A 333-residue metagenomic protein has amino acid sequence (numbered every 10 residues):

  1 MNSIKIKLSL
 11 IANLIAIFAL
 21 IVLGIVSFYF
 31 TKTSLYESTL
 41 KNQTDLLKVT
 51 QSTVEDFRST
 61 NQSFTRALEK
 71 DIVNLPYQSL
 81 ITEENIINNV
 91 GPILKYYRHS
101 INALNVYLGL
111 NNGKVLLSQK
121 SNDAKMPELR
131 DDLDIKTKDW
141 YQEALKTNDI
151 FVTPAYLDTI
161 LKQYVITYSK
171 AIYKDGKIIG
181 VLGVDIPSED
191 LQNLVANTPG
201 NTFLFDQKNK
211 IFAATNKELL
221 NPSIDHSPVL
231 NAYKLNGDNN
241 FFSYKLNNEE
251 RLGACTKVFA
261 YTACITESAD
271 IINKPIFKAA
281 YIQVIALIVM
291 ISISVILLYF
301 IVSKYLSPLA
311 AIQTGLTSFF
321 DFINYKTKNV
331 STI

Functional and structural regions predicted by a protein language model:
N2-K41: Extreme N-terminal signal-anchor transmembrane helix of membrane signaling/transducer proteins, especially in bacteria
S9, N13, L204, C264-F320: Cytoplasm-proximal transmembrane signaling helix
K41-V49, T53-D149: Extracytoplasmic/periplasmic sensory segments of membrane signal-transduction proteins
E84-S100, K177, V181-L219: Solvent-exposed, extracytoplasmic
H99-S100, N111, L117-D185, L191-L194 (+1 more regions): Extracytoplasmic/periplasmic ligand-binding sensor regions of membrane-associated signaling proteins
L110, W140-Y173, P199-F203, Q207-K208 (+2 more regions): Membrane-proximal, non-catalytic sensory/regulatory domains of signal-transducing membrane proteins
Y168, G180-P187, L252-A279: Short, hydrophobic beta-strand elements of compact beta-sandwich sensory domains
N324-I333: HAMP-domain connector/hinge
